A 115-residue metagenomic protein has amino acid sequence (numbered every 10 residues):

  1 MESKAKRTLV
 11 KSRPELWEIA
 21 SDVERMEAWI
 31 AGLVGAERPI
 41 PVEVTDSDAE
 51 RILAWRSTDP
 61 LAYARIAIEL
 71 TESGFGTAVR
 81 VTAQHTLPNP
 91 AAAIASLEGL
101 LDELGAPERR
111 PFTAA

Functional and structural regions predicted by a protein language model:
M1-A36: Hydrophobic ligand-binding cavity/cleft-lining segments
M1-K6, R13, I52, R65 (+1 more regions): Intrinsic-disorder/low-complexity, polar/charged segments enriched in Ser/Thr/Lys/Arg/Asp/Glu/Gln
R7, I40-T45, S57, A64-E72 (+1 more regions): Hydrophobic/aromatic beta-strand elements that line small-molecule binding cavities or substrate pockets in beta-rich
R13-P14, T45-E50, L70-A78: A short, structured loop/turn motif at beta-sheet edges
L16-A20, M26, V44, W55 (+1 more regions): Hydrophobic pocket/interface hotspot
A31-G35, D46-R56: Short, hydrophobic/aromatic-rich segments at coil-to-beta transitions
F75-L87: Short helix/strand-capping connector loops at secondary-structure junctions
Q84-A115: A conserved amphipathic terminal alpha-helix motif
